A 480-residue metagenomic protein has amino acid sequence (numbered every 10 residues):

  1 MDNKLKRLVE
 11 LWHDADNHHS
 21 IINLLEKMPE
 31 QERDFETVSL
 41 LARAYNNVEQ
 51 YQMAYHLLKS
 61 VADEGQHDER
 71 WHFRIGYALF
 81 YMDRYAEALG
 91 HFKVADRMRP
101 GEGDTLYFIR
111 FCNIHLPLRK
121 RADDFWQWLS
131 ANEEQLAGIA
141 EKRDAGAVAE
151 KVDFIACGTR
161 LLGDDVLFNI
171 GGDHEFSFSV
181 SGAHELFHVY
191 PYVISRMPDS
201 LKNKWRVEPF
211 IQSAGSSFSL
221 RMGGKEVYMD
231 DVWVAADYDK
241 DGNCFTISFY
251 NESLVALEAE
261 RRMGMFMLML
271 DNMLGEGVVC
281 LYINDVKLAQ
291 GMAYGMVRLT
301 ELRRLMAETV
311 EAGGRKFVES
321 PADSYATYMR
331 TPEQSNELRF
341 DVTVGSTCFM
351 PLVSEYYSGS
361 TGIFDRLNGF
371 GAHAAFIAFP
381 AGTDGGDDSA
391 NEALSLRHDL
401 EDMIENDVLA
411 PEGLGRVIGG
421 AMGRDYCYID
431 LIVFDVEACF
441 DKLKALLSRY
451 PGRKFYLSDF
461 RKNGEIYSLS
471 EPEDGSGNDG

Functional and structural regions predicted by a protein language model:
E10-H13, E26-Y81: Alpha-helical adaptor scaffolds
N17-H18, Y51, Y85: TPR-repeat structural position
F35-T37, H67-W71, M98-F111: Boundary/linker segments of alpha-helical solenoid repeat arrays
A44, Y77-D83, E102-P117: TPR/TPR-like alpha-solenoid helical repeat scaffolds
R110-H115, Y228-V232, A236-P332, M350-G359: Long, hydrophobic alpha/beta structural blocks
K202-W205, T331-G480: C-terminal structured domains
